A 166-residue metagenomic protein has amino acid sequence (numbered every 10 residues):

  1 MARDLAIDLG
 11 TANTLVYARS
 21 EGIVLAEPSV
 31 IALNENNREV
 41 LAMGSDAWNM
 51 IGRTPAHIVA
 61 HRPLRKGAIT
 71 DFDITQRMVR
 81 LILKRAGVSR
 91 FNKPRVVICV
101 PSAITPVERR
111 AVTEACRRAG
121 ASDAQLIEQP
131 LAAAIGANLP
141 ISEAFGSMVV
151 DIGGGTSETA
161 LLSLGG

Functional and structural regions predicted by a protein language model:
M1-G154, A160-G166: Nucleotide/phosphate-binding catalytic cleft detector across ATP-hydrolyzing and phosphate-transferring enzymes
